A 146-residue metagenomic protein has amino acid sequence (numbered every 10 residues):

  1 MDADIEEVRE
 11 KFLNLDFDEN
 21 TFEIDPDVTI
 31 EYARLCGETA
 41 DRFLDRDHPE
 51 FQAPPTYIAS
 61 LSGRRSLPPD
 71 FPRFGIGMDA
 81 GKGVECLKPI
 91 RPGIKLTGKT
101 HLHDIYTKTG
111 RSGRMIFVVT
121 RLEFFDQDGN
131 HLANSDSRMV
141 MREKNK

Functional and structural regions predicted by a protein language model:
M1-E6, P89-K146: HotDog/MaoC-like acyl-thioester-processing domains
M1-G81: Hot-dog-fold acyl-thioester-processing enzymes
D79-E85, M139: A beta-strand/beta-hairpin structural motif
